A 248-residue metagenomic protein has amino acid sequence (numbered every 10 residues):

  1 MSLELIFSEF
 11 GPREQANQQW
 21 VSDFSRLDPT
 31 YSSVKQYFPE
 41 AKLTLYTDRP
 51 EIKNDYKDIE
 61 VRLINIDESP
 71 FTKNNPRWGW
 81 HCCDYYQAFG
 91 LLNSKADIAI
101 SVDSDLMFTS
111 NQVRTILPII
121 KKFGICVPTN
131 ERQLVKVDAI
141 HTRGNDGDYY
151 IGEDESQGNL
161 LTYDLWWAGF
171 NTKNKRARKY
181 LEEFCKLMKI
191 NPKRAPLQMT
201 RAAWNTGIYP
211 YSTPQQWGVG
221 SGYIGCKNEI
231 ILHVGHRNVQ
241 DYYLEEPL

Functional and structural regions predicted by a protein language model:
M1-K73, S94, H233-L248: N-terminal anchoring/stem segment of glycosyltransferases
Q15-L27, W80-D84, Q157-L161, M188-A195: Aromatic-acidic/polar surface patches that form glycan- and anion
D28-P29, S69-I100, S110-R114, F123-I125 (+2 more regions): A conserved donor-nucleotide-binding helix/loop in the catalytic core of Leloir-type glycosyltransferases
Y37-F38, S94-K95, I120-F123, T206: A structural signal for short coil/turn segments at secondary-structure junctions
S69-W78, L134-H141, D241-Y243: Short, charged, surface-exposed secondary-structure boundary motifs
D103-M107: The conserved acidic donor/metal-binding loop of glycosyltransferases
F108-D146: Conserved donor-nucleotide/metal-binding helix-loop-beta segment in metal-dependent transferases, i.e., the alpha-helix
E153-E246: Catalytic core and acceptor-binding pocket of nucleotide-sugar-dependent glycosyltransferases
